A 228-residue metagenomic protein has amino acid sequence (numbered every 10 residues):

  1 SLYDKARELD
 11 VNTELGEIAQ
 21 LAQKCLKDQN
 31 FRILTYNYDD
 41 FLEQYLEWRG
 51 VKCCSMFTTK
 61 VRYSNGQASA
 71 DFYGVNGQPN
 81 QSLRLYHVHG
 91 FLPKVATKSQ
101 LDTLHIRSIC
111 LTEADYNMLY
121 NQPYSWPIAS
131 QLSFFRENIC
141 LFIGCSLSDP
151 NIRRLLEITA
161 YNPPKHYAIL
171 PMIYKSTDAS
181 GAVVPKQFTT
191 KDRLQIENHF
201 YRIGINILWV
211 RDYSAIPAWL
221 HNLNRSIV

Functional and structural regions predicted by a protein language model:
S1-C54, T59-K60: Metabolite-binding pocket within alpha/beta catalytic cores that recognizes anionic/polar moieties
D4-V11, A114-P123, P185-K186: Short, flexible loop segments at the rims of nucleotide/cofactor-binding pockets, characterized by
L15, H89, H166: Histidine-centered active-site/metal-ligand motif
Q20-F31, R49-C54, A68-S82, I128-V228: SIR2/sirtuin-family catalytic core signature
T35, H89, L170-M172: Short beta-strand/turn micro-motifs composed of small residues that flank or help shape donor/cofactor-binding pockets
Y38-F41, F91-V95, S146-S148, Y174: Short, solvent-exposed loop/turn segments at secondary-structure junctions
E43-W48, A96-S108, N151-L156: A short secondary-structure junction signal
K52-F134: Active-site gating loop/helix substructures
